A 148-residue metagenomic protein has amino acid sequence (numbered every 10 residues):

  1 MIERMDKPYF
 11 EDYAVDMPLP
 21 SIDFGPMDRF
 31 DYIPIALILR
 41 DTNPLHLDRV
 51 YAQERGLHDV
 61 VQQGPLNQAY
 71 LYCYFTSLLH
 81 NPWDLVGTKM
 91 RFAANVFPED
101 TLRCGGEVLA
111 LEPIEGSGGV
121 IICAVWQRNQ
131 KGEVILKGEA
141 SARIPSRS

Functional and structural regions predicted by a protein language model:
M1-L19, N95-S148: HotDog/MaoC-like acyl-thioester-processing domains
I2-G87, R147: Hot-dog-fold acyl-thioester-processing enzymes
D59, A69-L111, R128: Catalytic-pocket segment enriched in acidic/His residues
